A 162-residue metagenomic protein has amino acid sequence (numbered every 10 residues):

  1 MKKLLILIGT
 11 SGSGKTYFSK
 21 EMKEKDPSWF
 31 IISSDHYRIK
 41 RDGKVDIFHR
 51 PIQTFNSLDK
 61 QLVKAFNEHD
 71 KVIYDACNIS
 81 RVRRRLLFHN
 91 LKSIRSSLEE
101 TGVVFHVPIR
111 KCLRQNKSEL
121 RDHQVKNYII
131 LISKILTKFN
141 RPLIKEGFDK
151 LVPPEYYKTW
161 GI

Functional and structural regions predicted by a protein language model:
K2-I8, S13, E21, K25 (+3 more regions): Conserved GTP-binding G-domain of TRAFAC-class P-loop NTPases and closely related GTPase folds
I6, I32, D75: Conserved Rossmann-like nucleotide-binding pocket used by diverse enzymes that bind dinucleotide cofactors
S13-D70, L113: Conserved substrate/cofactor phosphate-moiety recognition/catalytic segment in nucleotide-dependent phosphotransferases
S19-K20, R84-F88, K117: Short amphipathic alpha-helical segments
D35, T101-I109: A short, structured active-site edge motif that brings together acidic residues
R41, R83, V152: Solvent-exposed, flexible loop/coil residues
H49-V104: Glycine-rich phosphate-binding loop used to anchor ATP phosphates in small-molecule kinases, encompassing both
